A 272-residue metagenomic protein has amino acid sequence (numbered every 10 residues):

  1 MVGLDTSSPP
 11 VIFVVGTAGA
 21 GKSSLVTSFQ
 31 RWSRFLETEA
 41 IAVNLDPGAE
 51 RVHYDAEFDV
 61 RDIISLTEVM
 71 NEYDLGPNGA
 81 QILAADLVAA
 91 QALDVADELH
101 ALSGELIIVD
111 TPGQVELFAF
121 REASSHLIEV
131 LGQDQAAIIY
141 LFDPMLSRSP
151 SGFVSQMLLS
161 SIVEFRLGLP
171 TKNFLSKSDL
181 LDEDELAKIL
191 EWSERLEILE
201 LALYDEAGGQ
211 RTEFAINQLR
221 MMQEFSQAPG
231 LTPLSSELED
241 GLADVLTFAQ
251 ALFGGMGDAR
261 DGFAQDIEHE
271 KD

Functional and structural regions predicted by a protein language model:
V2-V15, A20, S24-H126, G132-A137: Nucleotide-state-sensitive switch-loop elements of NTP-binding domains
V14-V15, N44, I108-T111, I138-M145 (+2 more regions): Conserved beta-strand segments of the P-loop GTPase G domain that flank and frequently precede/overlap
G19, P47, G113-Q114, L146 (+2 more regions): Conserved beta-strand elements of beta-rich interaction domains across eukaryotes, especially beta-propellers
G21, L181, E237-F253: Conserved GTPase G-domain signal focused on the G5
E116-N217, M222-Q223: Conserved catalytic-core segment of NTP-binding enzymes
I216-E237: Beta-strand-loop-alpha "switch" segments that mediate conformational coupling across diverse proteins
V245-D272: C-terminal accessory extensions appended to soluble enzyme cores
